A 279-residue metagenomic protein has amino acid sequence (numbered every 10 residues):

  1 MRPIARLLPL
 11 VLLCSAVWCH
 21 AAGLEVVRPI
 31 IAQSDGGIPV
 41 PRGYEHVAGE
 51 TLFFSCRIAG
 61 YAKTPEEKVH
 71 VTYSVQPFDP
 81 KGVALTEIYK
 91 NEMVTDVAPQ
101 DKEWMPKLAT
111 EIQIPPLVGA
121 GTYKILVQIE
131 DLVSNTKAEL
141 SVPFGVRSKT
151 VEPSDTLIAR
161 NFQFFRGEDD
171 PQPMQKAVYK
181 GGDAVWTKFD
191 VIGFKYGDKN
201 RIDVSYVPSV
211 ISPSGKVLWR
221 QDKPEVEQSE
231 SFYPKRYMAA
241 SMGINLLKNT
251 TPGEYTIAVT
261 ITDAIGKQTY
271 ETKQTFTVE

Functional and structural regions predicted by a protein language model:
M1-R6: Positively charged n-region of N-terminal signal peptides that target proteins for export
L7-A16: Bacterial N-terminal signal peptides
V17-A21: Sec/Tat signal peptide C-region and signal peptidase I cleavage site
A22-E279: Intrinsically disordered, low-complexity terminal regions enriched in Ser/Thr/Pro/Gly and charged residues
